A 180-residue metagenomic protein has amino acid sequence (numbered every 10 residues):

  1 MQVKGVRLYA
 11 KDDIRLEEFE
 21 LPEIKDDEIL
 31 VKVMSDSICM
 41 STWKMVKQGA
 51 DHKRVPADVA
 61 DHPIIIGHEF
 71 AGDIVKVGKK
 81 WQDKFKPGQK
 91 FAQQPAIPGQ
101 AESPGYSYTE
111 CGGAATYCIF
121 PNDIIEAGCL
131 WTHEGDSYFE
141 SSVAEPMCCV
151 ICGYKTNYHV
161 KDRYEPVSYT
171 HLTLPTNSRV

Functional and structural regions predicted by a protein language model:
Q2-V3: Extreme N-terminal starter segment of soluble prokaryotic enzymes
R7, K32, D73, I119-P121: Short, well-ordered beta-strand micro-motif
A10-D12, K25: Residue-level recognition of beta-strand termini and adjacent short loop/turns
P22-D36, D51-I97, G112, E134: Glycine-rich beta-strand-centered segment in the early N-terminal region that forms part of a ligand/cofactor-binding
C39: Short cysteine clusters
K44-D51: Short Gly/aromatic-enriched secondary-structure transition segments
I97-S168: NAD(P)H dinucleotide-binding glycine-rich loop of Rossmann-like/cofactor-binding domains, especially the beta1-alpha1
T170-T176: Conserved small/polar residues in nucleotide/adenosyl-binding loops
